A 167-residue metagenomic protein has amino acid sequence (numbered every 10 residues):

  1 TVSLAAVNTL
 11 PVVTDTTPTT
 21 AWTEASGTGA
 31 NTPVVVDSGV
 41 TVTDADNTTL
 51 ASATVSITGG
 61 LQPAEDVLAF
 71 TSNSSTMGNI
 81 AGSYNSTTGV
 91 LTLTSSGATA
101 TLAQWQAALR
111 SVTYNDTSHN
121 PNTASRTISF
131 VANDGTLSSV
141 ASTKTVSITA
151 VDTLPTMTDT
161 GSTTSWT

Functional and structural regions predicted by a protein language model:
T1-T167: Extracellular glycosylation-rich, acidic/polar low-complexity regions of adhesion- and matrix-associated proteins
